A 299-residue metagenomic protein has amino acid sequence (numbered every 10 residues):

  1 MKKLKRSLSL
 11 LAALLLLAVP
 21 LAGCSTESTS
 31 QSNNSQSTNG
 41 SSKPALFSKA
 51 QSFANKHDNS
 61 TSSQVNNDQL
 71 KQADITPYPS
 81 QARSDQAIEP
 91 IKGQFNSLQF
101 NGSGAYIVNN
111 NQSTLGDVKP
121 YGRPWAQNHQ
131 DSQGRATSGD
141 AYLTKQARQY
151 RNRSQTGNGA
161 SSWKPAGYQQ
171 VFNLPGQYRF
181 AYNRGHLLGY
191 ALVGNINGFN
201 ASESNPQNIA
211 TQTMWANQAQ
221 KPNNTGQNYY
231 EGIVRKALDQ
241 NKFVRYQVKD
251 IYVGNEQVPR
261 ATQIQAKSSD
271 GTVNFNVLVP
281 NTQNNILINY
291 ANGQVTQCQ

Functional and structural regions predicted by a protein language model:
K2-L11: Bacterial N-terminal signal peptides that target proteins for export
L14-A18: Alpha-helical transmembrane segments
V19-G23: C-terminal motif of bacterial Sec signal peptides marking the signal peptidase cleavage site
E27-N111: N-terminal, intrinsically disordered, polar/charged segments of Gram-positive cell-envelope systems that serve as
N111-Q127: N-terminal post-signal-peptidase region of extra-cytosolic proteins
P120-R123, D131-Q299: Domain-level detector of nuclease and nuclease-like folds in predominantly extracellular/periplasmic contexts
